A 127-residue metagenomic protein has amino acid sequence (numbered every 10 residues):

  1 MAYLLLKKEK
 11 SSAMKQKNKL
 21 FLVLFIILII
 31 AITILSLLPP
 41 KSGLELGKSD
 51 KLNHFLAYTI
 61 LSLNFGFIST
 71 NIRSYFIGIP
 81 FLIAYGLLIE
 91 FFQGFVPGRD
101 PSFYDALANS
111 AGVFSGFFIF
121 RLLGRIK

Functional and structural regions predicted by a protein language model:
A2-G66, G78-F81: "…centered on the first transmembrane helix and the immediately adjacent amphipathic helix/loop
L6, F65-N71, F118-G124: Structural signal for the C-terminal ends of transmembrane alpha-helices and the immediately following loop
N18, N71-I72: Helix-boundary and loop/linker segments of multi-pass membrane transporters
L38-P40, S69-T70, P97-G98, G124: Short helix-capping/hinge motifs at transmembrane helix termini and TM-loop junctions
E45-K51, I89-A111: Interfacial helix-loop-helix junctions of multi-pass membrane proteins
H54-L61, P101-F120: Alpha-helical transmembrane segments that form the membrane-embedded catalytic/substrate-binding core of multi-pass
I72-L87: Membrane-embedded alpha-helical segments that form the functional core of polytopic membrane enzymes, especially those
